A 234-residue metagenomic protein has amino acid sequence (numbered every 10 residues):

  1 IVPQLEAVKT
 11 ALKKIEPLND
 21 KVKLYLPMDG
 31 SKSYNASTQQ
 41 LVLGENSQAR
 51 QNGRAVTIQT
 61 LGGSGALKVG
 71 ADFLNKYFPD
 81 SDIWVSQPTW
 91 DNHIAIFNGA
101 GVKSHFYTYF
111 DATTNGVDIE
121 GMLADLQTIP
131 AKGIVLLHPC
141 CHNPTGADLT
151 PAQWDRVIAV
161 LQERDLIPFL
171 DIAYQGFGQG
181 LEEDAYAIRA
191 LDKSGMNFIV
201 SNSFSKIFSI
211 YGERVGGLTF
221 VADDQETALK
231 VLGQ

Functional and structural regions predicted by a protein language model:
I1-A11: N-terminal basic, amphipathic alpha-helical segments
E6, D29, G176, L181 (+3 more regions): Solvent-exposed, flexible loop/coil residues
A7, Y34, V231: Conserved alpha-helical elements of sugar-nucleotide-dependent glycosyltransferases
L12, D20-D165, F169-F177, E182-K193: Conserved core of the PLP fold type I
K193-Q234: Conserved core segment of the aminotransferase class I/II
